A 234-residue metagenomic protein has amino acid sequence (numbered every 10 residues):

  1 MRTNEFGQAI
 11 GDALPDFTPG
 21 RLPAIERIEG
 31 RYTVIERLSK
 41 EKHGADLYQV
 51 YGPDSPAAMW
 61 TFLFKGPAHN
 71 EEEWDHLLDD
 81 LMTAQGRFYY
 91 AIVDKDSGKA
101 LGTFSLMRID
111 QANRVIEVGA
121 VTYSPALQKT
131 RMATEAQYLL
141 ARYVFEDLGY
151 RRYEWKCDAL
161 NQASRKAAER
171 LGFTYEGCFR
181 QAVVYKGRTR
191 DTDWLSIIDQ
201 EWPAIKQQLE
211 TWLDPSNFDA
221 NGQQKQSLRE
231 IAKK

Functional and structural regions predicted by a protein language model:
M1-T130, Y143, R188-T192, S196-P203 (+1 more regions): GNAT-family acyltransferases
A133: Glycine-rich acyl-CoA binding loop
E146-K156: Conserved GNAT acetyl-CoA-binding A-motif
W155-R165: Conserved beta-strand-loop-alpha-helix junction that forms the acyl-donor binding cleft
A167-A168, L195: Conserved active-site tyrosine of GNAT-family acetyltransferases
T174-R188: Conserved catalytic-core motifs of GNAT/GCN5-like acyltransferases
